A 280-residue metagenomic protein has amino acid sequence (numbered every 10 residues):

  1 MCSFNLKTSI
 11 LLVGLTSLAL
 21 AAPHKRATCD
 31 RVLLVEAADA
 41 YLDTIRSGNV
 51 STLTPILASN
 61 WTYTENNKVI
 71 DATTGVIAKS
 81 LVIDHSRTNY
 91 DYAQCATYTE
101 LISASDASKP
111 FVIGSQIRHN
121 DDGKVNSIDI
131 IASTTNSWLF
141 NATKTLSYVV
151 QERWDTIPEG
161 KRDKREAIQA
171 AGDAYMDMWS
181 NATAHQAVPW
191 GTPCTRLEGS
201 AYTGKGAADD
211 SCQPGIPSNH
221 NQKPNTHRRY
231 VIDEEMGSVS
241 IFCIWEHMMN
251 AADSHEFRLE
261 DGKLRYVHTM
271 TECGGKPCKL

Functional and structural regions predicted by a protein language model:
M1-A27: Fungal secretory targeting signals
L20-L280: C-terminal and inter-domain tail/linker signature
